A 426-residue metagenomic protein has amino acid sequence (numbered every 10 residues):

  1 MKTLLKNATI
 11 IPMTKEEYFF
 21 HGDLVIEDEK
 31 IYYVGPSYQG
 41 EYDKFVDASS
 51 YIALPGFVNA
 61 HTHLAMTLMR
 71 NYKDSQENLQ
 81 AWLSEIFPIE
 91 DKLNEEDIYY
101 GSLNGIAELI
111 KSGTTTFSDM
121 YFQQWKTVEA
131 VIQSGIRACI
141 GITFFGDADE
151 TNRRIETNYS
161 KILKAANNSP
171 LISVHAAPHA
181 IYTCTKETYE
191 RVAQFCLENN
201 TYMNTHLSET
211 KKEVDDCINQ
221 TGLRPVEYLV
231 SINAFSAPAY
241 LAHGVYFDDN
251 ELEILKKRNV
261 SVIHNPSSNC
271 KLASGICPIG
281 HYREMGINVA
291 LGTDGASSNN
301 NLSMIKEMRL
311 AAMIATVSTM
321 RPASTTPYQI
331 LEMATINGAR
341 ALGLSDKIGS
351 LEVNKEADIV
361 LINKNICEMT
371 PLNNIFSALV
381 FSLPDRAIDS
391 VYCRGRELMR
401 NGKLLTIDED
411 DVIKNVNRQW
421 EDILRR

Functional and structural regions predicted by a protein language model:
M1-G22, E27, P36-S37, A334-R426: Active-site microenvironment of metallo-dependent hydrolases
T3-N7, Q39-A81, L103, A107-K111: Replace "His-x-His-based motif
A8, L24, E29, S50 (+14 more regions): Divalent metal-coordination and catalytic microenvironments
L68-Y100, S134-F145, K211-P238, R258-S261 (+1 more regions): Active-site gating loops and adjacent loop-to-helix segments of metal-dependent hydrolytic enzymes
R70-G135, N158-N168, N417-R425: Alpha-helical scaffold segments that flank or form the walls of functional sites
K126-V245: Metal-coordinating catalytic core of metallo-dependent amide/deamination hydrolases
E209-N233, A237-A239, G244-K257, C270-H281 (+1 more regions): Catalytic core of soluble alpha/beta enzymes
S231-P238, G280-I366, S382-P384: His/Asp/Glu-enriched, well-ordered alpha-helical/loop segment that forms or immediately abuts the divalent-metal
